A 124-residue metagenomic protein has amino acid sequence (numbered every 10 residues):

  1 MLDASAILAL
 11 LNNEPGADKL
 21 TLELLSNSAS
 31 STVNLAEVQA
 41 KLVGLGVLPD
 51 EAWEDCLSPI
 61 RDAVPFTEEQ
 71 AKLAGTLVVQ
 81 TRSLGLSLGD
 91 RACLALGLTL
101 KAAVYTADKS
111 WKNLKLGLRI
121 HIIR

Functional and structural regions predicted by a protein language model:
M1-S30, L42-D55, R124: Short, well-structured N-terminal submotif of metal-dependent ribonuclease cores
L2-D3, S30-T32, L86-L88, V104 (+2 more regions): Histidine- and aromatic-rich ligand-binding microenvironments
A6-I7, N34, Q70, A92-C93 (+1 more regions): Alpha-helix capping/helix-boundary segments
S26-A29, P59-V64, A103: Short loop->beta-strand "edge-of-pocket" segments that line small-molecule binding or catalytic clefts across diverse
E37, L94-R124: Acidic, PIN/NYN-like endoribonuclease modules and their adjacent C-terminal/linker elements
Q39, S58, G75-V78: Amphipathic alpha-helical segments within well-ordered protein domains
E51-I60, F66: Extended, non-globular alpha-helical segments
V64-Y105: Active-site neighborhoods of divalent-metal-dependent phosphate/nucleic-acid chemistry enzymes
